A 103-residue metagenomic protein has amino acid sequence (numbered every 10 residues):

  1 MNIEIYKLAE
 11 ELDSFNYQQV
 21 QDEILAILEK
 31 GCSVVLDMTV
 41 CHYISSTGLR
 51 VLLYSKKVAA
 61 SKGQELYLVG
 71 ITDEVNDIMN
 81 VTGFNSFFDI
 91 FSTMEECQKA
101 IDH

Functional and structural regions predicted by a protein language model:
M1-K7, Q19: Short beta-strand/loop segment at the start of cytosolic alpha/beta domains
Y6-L8, L36-D37: Conserved beta-strand segments of the P-loop GTPase G domain that flank and frequently precede/overlap
F15-F88: Amphipathic alpha-helical interaction surfaces in cytosolic regulatory modules
D89-T93: Short acidic-hydrophobic, aromatic-tinged amphipathic segments that line or gate anion-handling sites
